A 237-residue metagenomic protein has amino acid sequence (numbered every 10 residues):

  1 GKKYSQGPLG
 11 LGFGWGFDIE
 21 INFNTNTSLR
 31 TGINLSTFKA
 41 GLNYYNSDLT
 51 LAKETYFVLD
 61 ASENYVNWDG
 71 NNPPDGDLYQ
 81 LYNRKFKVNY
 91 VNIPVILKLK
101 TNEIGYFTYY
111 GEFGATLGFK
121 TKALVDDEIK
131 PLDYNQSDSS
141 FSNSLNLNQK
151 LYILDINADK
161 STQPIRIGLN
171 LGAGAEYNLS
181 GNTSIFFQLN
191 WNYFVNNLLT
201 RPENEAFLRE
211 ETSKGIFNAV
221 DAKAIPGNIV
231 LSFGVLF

Functional and structural regions predicted by a protein language model:
G1-D18, P164, L208-K214: Surface-exposed strand-loop-strand hairpins of Gram-negative outer-membrane beta-barrel proteins
G1-K3, P74-Y82, K150-D159, T212-N218: Extracytoplasmic loops and strand-loop junctions of Gram-negative outer membrane beta-barrel proteins
Y4, N46-T55, D126-N135, P202-E211: Flexible, surface-exposed loop regions and adjacent strand-edge segments of Gram-negative outer-membrane beta-barrel
S5-P73: Glycine- and aromatic-enriched membrane insertion/assembly motifs of diderm outer-membrane and organelle channel
G7-G12, N83-Y90, E103, D159-G168 (+1 more regions): Short sequence motifs at beta-strands and strand-loop junctions characteristic of Gram-negative outer-membrane
G12-G16, N92-I96, Y110, N170-G172 (+1 more regions): Membrane-embedded beta-strand positions in outer-membrane beta-barrel channels/transporters
K100-A206, F237: Outer-membrane beta-barrel transmembrane domain signature
K223-F237: Outer-membrane beta-barrel "beta-signal"
